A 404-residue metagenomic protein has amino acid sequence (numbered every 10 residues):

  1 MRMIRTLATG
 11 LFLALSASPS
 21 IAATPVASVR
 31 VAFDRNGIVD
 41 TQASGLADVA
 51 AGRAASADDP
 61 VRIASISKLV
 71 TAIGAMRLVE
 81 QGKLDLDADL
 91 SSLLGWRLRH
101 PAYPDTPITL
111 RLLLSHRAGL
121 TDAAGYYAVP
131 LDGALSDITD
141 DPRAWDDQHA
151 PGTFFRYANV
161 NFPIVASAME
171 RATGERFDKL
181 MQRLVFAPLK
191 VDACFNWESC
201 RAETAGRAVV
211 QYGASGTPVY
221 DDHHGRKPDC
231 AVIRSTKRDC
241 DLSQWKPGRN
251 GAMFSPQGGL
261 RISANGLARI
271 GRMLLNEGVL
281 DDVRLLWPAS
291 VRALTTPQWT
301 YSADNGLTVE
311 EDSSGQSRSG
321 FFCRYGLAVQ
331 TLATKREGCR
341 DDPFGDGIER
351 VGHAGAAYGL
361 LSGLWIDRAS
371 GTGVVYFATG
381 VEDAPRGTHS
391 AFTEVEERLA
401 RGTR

Functional and structural regions predicted by a protein language model:
M1-A8: Bacterial N-terminal signal peptides that target proteins for export
A8-S16: Bacterial N-terminal signal peptides
S18-A22: Sec/Tat signal peptide C-region and signal peptidase I cleavage site
A23-V61, K83, A144: Short, conserved catalytic-motif segment at the N-terminal edge
R30, N36, P60-L90, F162-E170 (+2 more regions): Active-site SXXK
D48, P101-I348: Short, surface-exposed loop or secondary-structure junction motifs that flank catalytic or metal-binding residues
L86-P101, A187-L189: Short, glycine/proline-biased beta-turn/loop segments that scaffold the active-site neighborhood
G352, L360-S370: Short, surface-exposed beta-strand/loop micro-motifs that present aromatic residues
